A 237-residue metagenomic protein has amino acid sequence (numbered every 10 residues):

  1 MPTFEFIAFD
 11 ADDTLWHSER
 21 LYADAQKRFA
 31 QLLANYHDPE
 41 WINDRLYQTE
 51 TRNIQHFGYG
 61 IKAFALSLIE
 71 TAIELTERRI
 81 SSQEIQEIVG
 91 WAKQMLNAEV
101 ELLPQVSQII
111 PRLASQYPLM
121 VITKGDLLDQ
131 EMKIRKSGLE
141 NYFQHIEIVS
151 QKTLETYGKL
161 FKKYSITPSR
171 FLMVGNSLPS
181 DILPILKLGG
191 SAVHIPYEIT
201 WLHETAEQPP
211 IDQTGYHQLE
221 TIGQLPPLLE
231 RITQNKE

Functional and structural regions predicted by a protein language model:
M1-F4, Q83, S107, P111 (+2 more regions): Asp-based, Mg2+/Mn2+-dependent phosphohydrolase catalytic module
M1-R45: Active-site neighborhood of HAD-like aspartate-dependent phosphohydrolases
A23-A30, A65, I69, L127: An amphipathic alpha-helix signature
A34-E50, E77-I88, Y142-H145: Short, surface-exposed acidic
T49-Q94: A metal-dependent, Asp-based hydrolase signature
E87-S107: Long amphipathic N-terminal alpha/beta scaffold segment
Q116-Y117, G189: Glycine-centered short loops/turns at secondary-structure junctions
T123: Conserved phosphate-coupling serine/threonine residues in phosphotransfer and NTP-handling enzymes
